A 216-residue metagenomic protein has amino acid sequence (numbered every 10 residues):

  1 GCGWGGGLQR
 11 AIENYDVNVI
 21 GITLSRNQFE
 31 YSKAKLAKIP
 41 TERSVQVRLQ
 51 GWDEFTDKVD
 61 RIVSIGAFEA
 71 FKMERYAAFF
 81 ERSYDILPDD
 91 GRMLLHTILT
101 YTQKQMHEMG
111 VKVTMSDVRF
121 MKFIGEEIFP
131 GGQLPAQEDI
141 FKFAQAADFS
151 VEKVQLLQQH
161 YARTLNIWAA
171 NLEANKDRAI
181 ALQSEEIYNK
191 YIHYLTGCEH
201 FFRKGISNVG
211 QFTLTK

Functional and structural regions predicted by a protein language model:
G5-Y15: Conserved SAM-binding loop of SAM-dependent methyltransferases across substrates and taxa, primarily the Class I
N18-T23: Conserved SAM-binding motif I beta-strand of class I
S32-K33: Conserved SAM-binding loop
P40-W52: Conserved SAM-binding strand-loop segment of SAM-dependent methyltransferases
D53-I62: A short acidic, Gly/Pro-enriched loop at the edge of an enzyme's catalytic core that lines a small-molecule cofactor
A77-D89: A short glycine-rich, Lys/Arg-flanked "PGG" loop and its adjoining helix->strand segment in the class I
D90-I98: Conserved beta-strand signature within the Rossmann-like core of class I S-adenosyl-L-methionine
L99-Q211, T215-K216: Substrate-binding/catalytic lobe of Class I Rossmann-like enzymes that use SAM or dcSAM, i.e., the mid-to-C-terminal
